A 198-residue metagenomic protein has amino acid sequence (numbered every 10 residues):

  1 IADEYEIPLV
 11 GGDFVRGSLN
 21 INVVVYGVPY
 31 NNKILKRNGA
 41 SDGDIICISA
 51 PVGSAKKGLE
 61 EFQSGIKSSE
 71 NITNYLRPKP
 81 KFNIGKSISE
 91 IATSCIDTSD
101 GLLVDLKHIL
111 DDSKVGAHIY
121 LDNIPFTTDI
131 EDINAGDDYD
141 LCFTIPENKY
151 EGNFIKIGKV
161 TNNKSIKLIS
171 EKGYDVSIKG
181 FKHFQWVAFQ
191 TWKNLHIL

Functional and structural regions predicted by a protein language model:
I1-E61: Glycine-rich anion-binding loops of enzyme active sites
L9, G43, D97, F143 (+1 more regions): Residue-level signal for inorganic ion chemistry
V15-S18, N38-S41, G65, K86-S89 (+2 more regions): Solvent-exposed alpha-helices and their adjacent loops that cap or buttress functional pockets in soluble metabolic
Y26-V28, C142-P146: Short hydrophobic/aromatic beta-strand micro-patches that form the beta-sheet surface supporting nucleotide- or nucleic
I34, E147-N153: Short, conserved charged micro-motifs
K57-N74: Short, compositionally biased
Y75-D138: Active-site-proximal betaalpha loop/short-helix elements that scaffold phosphoryl/nucleotidyl transfer chemistry
L76-K79, E151-L198: Acidic, Ser/Thr/Pro-rich beta/coil linker or hinge segments at domain junctions
